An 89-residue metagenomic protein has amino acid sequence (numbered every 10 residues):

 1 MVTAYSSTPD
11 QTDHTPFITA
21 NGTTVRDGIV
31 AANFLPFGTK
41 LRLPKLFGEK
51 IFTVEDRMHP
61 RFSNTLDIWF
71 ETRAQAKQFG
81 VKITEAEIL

Functional and structural regions predicted by a protein language model:
M1-L89: Solvent-exposed, well-ordered loop and adjacent helix/strand elements within mature globular domains that form
